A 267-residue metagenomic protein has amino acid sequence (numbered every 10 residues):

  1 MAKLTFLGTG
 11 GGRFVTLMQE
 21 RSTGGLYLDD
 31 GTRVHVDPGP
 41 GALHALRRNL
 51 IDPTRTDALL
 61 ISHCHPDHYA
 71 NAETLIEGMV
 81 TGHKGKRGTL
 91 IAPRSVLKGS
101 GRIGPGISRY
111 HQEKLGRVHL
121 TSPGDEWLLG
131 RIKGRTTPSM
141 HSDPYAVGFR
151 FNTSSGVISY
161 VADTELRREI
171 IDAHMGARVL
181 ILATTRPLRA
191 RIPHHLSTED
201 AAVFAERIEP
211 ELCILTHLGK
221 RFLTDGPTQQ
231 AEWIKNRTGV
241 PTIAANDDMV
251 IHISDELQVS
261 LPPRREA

Functional and structural regions predicted by a protein language model:
A2, T56-D57, K86-T89, L115-R117 (+1 more regions): Residue-level recognition of the N-termini of beta-strands and the immediately preceding loop/turn
A2-N49, A146-A162, V179: Conserved beta-strand hairpin/beta-sheet module of binuclear metal-dependent hydrolase folds, prominently
R13, P66, V96-K98, R186-L188 (+1 more regions): Short histidine/acidic/glycine/proline-rich micro-motifs that form metal- and phosphate-coordinating active-site loops
H35-G39, D57-D67, P93, S159-T164 (+3 more regions): Active-site neighborhood of phospho(di)ester-bond hydrolases with catalytic His/Asp-centered motifs
G41-I91, G176-V179: Active-site metal-binding motif and surrounding structural segment of the metallo-beta-lactamase
I51-T54, E113-G116, G130-I132, M175 (+1 more regions): Structured loop/turn residues at beta-strand edges in well-structured enzyme cores
G85-T89, P93-A146, T153-S154, D248 (+2 more regions): Metallo-beta-lactamase
L166-V250: Cap/insert and terminal regions of metallo-dependent hydrolase folds
